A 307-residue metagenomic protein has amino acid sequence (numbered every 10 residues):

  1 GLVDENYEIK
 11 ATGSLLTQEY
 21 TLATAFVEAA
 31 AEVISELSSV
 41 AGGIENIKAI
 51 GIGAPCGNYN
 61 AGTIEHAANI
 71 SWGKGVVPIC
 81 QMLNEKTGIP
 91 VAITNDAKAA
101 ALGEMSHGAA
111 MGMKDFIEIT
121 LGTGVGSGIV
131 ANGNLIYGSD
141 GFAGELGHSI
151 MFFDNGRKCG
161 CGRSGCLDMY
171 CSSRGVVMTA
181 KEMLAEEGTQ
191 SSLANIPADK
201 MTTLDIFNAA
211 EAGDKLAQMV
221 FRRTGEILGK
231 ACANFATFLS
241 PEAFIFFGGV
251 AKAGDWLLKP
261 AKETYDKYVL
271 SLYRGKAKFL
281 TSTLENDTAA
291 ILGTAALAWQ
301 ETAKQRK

Functional and structural regions predicted by a protein language model:
G1-A49, Y59-T63, Q81-V91, S106-M113 (+2 more regions): ATP-binding/phosphotransfer module of carbohydrate and carboxylate kinases, centering on a glycine-rich
G1-K10, E118-A131: Gly/Thr-rich phosphate-binding beta-strand-loop-beta motif of the actin/hexokinase/Hsp70
A54, N60, N95, A131-N132: A cytosolic small-molecule/anion-sensing beta-strand core signal
T63-G75: A charged helix-plus-loop insertion that forms the helical arch/lid used to bind and gate nucleic-acid substrates
T94, L102: Generic enzyme active-site microenvironment
D96, G122, T294: Active-site glycine-centered loops adjacent to acidic/histidine catalytic or metal-binding residues that shape
F142-L146: Structural signature of FAD isoalloxazine-binding scaffolds in flavoprotein oxidoreductases
